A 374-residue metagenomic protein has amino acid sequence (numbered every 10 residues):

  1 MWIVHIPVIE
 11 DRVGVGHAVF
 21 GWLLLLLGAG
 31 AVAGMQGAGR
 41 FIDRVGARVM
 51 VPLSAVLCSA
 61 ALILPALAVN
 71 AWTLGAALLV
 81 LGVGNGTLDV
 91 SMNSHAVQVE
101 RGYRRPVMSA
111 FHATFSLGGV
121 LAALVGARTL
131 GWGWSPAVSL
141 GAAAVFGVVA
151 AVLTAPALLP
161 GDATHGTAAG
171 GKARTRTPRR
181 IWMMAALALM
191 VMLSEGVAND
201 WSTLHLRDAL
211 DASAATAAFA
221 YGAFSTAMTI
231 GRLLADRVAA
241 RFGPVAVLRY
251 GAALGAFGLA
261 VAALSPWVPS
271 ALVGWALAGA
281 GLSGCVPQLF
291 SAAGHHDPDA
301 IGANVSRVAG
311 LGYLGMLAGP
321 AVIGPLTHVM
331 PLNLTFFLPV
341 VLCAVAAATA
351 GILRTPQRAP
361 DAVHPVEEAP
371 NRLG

Functional and structural regions predicted by a protein language model:
I3-A18, D200-T216: Short amphipathic helix-loop junctions that connect adjacent transmembrane helices in Major Facilitator Superfamily/SLC
G14, G46, L67-W72, D211 (+2 more regions): Helix-breaking motifs and short loop linkers at transmembrane-helix boundaries and internal kinks in secondary membrane
G28-A29, S116-L121, S225-I230, Y313-G315: Short hydrophobic/small-residue motifs within alpha-helical transmembrane segments of multi-pass transporter-like
A33-W72: Conserved MFS/SLC helix-loop-helix module at the cytosolic interface between two early adjacent transmembrane helices
G34-G46, L130, G231-P244, T327-H328: Helix-to-loop junctions at the C-terminal end of transmembrane segments in multipass secondary transporters
A61, W72-L81, G258, P269-L277: Paired small-residue
T87-R101, G284-D297: Intracellular juxtamembrane helix-capping segments at the cytosolic ends of symmetry-related transmembrane helices
A137-P156, F336-I352: Symmetry-related core transmembrane helices of the 12-TM Major Facilitator Superfamily/SLC fold
